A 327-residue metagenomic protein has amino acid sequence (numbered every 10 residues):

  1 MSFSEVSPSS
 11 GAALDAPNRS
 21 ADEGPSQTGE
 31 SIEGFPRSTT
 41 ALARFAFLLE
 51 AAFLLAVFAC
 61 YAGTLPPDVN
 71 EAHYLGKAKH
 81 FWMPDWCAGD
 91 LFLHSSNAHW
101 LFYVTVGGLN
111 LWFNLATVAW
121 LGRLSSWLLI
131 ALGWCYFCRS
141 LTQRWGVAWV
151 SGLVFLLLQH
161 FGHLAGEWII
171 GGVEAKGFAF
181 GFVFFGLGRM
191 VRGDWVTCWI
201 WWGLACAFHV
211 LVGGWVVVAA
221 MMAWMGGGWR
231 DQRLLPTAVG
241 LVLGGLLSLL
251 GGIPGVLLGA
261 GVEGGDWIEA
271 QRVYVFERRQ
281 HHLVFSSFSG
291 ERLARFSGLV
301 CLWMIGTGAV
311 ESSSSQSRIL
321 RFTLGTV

Functional and structural regions predicted by a protein language model:
M1-V57: Start-transfer (signal-anchor) and selected internal transmembrane alpha helices of multi-pass inner/ER membrane
A59-Y74, W82, C87, H94-H99 (+2 more regions): Transmembrane catalytic cores of multi-pass membrane glycosyltransferases and polysaccharide-assembly enzymes
L75-K79, F92-T117, A205: Short hydrophobic/aromatic helix or loop-helix immediately within or flanking a transmembrane segment in polytopic
L121, S125-L129, V173-F182, G213 (+2 more regions): Membrane-embedded alpha-helical segments of multi-pass membrane proteins, especially the transmembrane helices
L121-Q143: Transmembrane-helix motifs of polytopic, lipid-linked glycan transferases
S151-G177: Aromatic- and kink-enriched transmembrane "portal" helix at the membrane-lumen/periplasm boundary that abuts
F178-T197, W224-G227: Membrane-interface transmembrane helices that cradle and orient dolichyl/undecaprenyl
L187-R189, V196-L211, V216-M221, G240-L246: Membrane-interface alpha helices of multi-pass inner-membrane proteins
